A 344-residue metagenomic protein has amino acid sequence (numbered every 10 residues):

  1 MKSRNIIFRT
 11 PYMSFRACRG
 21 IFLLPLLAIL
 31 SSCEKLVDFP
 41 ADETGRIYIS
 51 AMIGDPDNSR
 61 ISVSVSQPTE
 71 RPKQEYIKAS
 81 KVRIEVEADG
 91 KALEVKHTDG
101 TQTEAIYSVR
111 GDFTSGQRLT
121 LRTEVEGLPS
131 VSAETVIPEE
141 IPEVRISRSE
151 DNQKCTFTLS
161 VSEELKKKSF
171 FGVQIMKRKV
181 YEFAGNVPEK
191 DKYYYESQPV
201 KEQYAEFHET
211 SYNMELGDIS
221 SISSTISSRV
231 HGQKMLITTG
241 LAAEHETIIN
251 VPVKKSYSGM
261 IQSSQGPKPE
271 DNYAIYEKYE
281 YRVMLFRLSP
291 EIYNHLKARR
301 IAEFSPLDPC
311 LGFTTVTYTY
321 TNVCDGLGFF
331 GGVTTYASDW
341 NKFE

Functional and structural regions predicted by a protein language model:
M1-R16: N-terminal secretory signal peptides that target proteins for export/translocation
L23-L27: Hydrophobic helical h-region of N-terminal Sec-dependent signal peptides in bacterial secretory/periplasmic proteins
I29-S32: C-terminal motif of bacterial Sec signal peptides marking the signal peptidase cleavage site
E34-E344: A sequence/structural signal for flexible, mid-protein segments enriched in small/helix-disrupting residues
